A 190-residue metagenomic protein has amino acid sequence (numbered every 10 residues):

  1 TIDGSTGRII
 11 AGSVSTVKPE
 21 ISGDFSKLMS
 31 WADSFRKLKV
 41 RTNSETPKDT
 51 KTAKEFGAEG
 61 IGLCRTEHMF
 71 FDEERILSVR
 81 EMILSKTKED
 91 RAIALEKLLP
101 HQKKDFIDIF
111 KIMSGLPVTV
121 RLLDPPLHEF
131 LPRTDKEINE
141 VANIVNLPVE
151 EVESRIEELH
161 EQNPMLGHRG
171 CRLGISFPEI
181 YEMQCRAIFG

Functional and structural regions predicted by a protein language model:
T1: Conformationally flexible catalytic loops at phosphate/diphosphate-handling active centers
S5-V14: Short, Lys/Arg- and Gly-enriched loop/turn segments at beta-strand edges
K18: Single-stranded RNA-binding regions, centering on S1/OB-family and related RNA-binding modules
I21-G190: Conserved alpha/beta-domain cores
